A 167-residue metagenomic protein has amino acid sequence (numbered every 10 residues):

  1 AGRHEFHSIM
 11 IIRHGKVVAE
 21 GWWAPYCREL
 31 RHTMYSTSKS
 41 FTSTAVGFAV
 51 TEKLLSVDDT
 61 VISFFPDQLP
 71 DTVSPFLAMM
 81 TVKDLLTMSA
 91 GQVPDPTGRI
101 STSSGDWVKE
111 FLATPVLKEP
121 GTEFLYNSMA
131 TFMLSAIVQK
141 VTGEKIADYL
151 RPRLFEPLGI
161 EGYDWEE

Functional and structural regions predicted by a protein language model:
A1-Y26: A short, well-structured edge-of-sheet supersecondary motif
G2-H4, P25-Y26, S56, F76-M80 (+2 more regions): Extracellular/periplasmic catalytic domains that process cell-envelope and extracellular macromolecules
F6-S8, V57-D58, T97-G98, W165: Surface-exposed patches in mature extracellular/periplasmic domains of secreted proteins
G15, H32-D58, L85, L134-V138: Active-site SXXK
K16, A90-G91: Solvent-exposed coil/turn segments that connect beta secondary-structure elements in extracytoplasmic/periplasmic
R28-E29, Q92-E167: Catalytic-site signature segments of enzymes, centered on catalytic residues
T33, E52-A90, A113, T142-E167: Active-site helix/loop module of the DD-peptidase/beta-lactamase fold, centered on the serine-lysine SxxK catalytic
Y35-F41, L77-M80, L125-F132: Aromatic- and histidine-enriched alpha-helix N-cap/loop-to-helix transition segments that scaffold the rims
